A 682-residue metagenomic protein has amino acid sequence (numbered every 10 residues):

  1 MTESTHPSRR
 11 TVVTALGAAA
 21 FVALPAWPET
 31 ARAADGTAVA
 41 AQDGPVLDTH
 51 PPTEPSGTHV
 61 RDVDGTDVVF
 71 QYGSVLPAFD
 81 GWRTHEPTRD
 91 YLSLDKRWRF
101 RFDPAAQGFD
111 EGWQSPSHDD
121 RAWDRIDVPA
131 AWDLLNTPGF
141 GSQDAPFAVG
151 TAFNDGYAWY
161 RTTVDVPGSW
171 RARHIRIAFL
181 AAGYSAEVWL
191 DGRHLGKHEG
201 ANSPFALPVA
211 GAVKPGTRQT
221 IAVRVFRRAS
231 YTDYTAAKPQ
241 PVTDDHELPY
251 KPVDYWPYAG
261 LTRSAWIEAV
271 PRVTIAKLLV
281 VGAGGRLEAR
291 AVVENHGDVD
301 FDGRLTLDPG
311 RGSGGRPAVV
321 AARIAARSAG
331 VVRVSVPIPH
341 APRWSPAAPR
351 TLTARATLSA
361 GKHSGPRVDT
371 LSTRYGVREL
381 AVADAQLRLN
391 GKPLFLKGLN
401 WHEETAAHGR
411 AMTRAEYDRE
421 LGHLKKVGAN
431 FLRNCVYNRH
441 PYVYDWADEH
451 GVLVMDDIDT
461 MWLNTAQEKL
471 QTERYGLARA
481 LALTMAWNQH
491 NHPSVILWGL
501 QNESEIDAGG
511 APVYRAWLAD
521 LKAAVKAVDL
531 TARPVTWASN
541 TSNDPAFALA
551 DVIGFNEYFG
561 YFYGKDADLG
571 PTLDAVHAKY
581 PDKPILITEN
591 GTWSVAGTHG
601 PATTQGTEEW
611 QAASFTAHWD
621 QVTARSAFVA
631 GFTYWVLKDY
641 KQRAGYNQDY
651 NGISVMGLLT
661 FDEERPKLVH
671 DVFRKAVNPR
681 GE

Functional and structural regions predicted by a protein language model:
M1-P7, T14-P25, T30: N-terminal secretory signal peptides
G36-F140, R224-D233, A237-P241, D245 (+1 more regions): Accessory carbohydrate-binding/adhesion or oligomerization-edge regions at the termini of glycan-active proteins
D48-P51, T58, D80, T84 (+4 more regions): Accessory beta-strand-rich segments of carbohydrate-active enzymes
E86-D110, A182, H246, W256-G260 (+5 more regions): Substrate-binding clefts and catalytic carboxylate motifs of secreted carbohydrate-active enzymes
L134-D165, W170-A178, G183-W189, E199 (+6 more regions): Active-site-adjacent substrate/metal-binding segments within catalytic domains of carbohydrate-active enzymes
L190, L287-R323: Beta-strand-rich binding/interaction modules
P271-G297: Surface beta-strand/loop "capping" patches
P317-H340: Intrinsically disordered, low-complexity Pro/Gly/Ser/Thr-rich segments with frequent PxxP/GP/PP motifs and embedded
